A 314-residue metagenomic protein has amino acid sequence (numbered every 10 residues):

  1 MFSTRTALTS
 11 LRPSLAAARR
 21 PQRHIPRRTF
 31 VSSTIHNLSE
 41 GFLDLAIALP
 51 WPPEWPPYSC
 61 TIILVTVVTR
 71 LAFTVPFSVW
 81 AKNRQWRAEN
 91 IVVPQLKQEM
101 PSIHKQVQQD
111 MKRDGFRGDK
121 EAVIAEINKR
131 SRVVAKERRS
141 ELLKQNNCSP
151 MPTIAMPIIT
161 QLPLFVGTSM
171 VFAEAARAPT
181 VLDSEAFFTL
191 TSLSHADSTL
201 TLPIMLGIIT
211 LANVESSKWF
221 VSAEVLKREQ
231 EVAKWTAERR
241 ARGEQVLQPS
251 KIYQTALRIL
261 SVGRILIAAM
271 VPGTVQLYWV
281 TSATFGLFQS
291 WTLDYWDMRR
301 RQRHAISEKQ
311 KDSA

Functional and structural regions predicted by a protein language model:
M1-S39, A314: N-terminal mitochondrial targeting presequence
P13-S14, T29, S33-N37, Y58 (+4 more regions): Transmembrane alpha-helical insertion/packing segments
T29-T61, L182-D197: Interfacial loop/helix-cap signal at membrane boundaries in integral membrane proteins
C60-T69, S131, A135, P150-E174 (+2 more regions): Hydrophobic alpha-helical transmembrane segments of multi-pass integral membrane proteins
F73-Q161, L226-S261: Membrane-interface amphipathic helices and adjacent TM-edge segments
A81-K82, S169, A173, R177 (+1 more regions): Membrane-water interface at transmembrane helix exits
A178-S313: Hydrophobic alpha-helical transmembrane segments and adjacent short intramembrane/lumenal linkers of inner/organellar
